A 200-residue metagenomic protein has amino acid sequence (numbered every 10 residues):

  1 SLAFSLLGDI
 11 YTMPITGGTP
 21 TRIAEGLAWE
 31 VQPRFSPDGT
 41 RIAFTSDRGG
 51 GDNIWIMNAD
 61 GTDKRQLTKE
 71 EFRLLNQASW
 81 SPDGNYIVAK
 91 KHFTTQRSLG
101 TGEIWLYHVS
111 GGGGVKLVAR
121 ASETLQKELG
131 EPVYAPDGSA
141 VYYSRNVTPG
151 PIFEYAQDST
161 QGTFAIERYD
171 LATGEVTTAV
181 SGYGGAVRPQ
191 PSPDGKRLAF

Functional and structural regions predicted by a protein language model:
S1-Y11, I15, R22-V31, T45-W55 (+7 more regions): A flexible loop/linker signature enriched in serine peptidases of the S9 family
G18, G61-T62, G112, G174: Short coil/turn linkers that define WD40 beta-propeller blade boundaries
T21, P37-T40, R65, P193: Solvent-exposed, polar/charged alpha-helical surfaces in well-ordered, non-transmembrane soluble domains, broadly
D38-T40, D83-N85, D137-S139, D194-K196: Short coil/turn segments that connect the beta-strands within blades of beta-propeller domains
L171: Active-site region of glycoside hydrolase catalytic domains
